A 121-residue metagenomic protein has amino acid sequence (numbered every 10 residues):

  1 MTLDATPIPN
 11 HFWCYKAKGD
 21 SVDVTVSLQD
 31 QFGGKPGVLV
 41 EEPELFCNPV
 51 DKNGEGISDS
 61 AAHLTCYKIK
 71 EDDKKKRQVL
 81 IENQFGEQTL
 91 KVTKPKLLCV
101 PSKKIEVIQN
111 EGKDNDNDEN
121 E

Functional and structural regions predicted by a protein language model:
M1-L3, V26-I57, V79-G112: Short, flexible domain-boundary/linker segments around small modular repeats
A5-P7: Boundary at the C-terminal end of the N-terminal hydrophobic targeting segment
P9-V22, S60-K76: Extracellular/lumenal glycan-associated surfaces
N110-E121: Ser/Thr/Gly/Pro-rich low-complexity, disordered linker/stalk segments of secreted and cell-surface proteins
